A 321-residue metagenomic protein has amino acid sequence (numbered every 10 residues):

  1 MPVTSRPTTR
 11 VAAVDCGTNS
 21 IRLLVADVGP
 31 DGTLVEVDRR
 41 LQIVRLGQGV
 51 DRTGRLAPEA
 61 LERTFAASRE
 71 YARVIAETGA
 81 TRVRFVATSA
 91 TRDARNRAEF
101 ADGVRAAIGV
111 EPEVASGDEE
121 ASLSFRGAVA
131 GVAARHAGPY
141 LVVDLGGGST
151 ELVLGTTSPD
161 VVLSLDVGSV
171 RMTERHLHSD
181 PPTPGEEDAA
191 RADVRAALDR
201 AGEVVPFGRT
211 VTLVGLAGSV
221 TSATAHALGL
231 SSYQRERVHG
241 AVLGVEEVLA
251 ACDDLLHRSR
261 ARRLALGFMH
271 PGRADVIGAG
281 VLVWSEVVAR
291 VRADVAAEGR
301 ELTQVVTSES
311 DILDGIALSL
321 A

Functional and structural regions predicted by a protein language model:
V3, A13-D15, V142-D144: Replace "in large, NTP-powered and nucleic-acid-processing enzymes" with "in large, NTP-powered factors and other
R6-V11, P30, V44, G49-E77 (+2 more regions): Helical "lid/coupling" subdomains associated with nucleotide-phosphate turnover
R6-V35: N-terminal basic/disordered segments at the start of proteins
C16, R40-Q42: A structural signal for short, well-ordered beta-strand segments
S20-R22, S149, V220: Structural motif
L141-S149, V153: A generic, well-ordered mixed alpha/beta core segment in the N-terminal half of proteins
